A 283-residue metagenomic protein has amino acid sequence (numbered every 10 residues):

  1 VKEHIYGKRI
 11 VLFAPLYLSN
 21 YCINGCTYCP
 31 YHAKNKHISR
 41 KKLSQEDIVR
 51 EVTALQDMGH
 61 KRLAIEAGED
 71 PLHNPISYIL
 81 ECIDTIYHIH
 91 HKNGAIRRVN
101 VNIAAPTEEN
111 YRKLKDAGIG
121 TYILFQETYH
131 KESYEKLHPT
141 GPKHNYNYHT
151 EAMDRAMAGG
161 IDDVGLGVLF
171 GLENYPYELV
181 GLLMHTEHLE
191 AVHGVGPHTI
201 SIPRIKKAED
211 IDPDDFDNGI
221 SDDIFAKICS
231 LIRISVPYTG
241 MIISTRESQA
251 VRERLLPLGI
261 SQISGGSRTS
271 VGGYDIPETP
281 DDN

Functional and structural regions predicted by a protein language model:
V1-I10: An N-cap/entry alpha-helix motif that binds or orients negatively charged groups
V11-D47: Canonical Radical SAM [4Fe-4S] cluster-binding loop centered on the CxxxCxxC motif and its immediate flanking residues
L16, N20-C22, G59, A67 (+3 more regions): Short, small-residue-rich loop/turn micro-motifs
A33-V49, L55-A156, D163-G165, F170 (+1 more regions): Core AdoMet radical
A67, T121, N147-I211, D222-A250 (+2 more regions): Conserved C-terminal portion of the radical SAM core fold that forms the substrate/S-adenosylmethionine-binding
K113, R254-L258: A short acidic, amphipathic alpha-helical/loop segment
F216-I220: Short, contiguous acidic/charged loop-to-helix segments that flank catalytic cores in large enzymes
Y274-N283: C-terminal helical cap(s) of enzyme catalytic domains, especially alpha/beta-barrels
